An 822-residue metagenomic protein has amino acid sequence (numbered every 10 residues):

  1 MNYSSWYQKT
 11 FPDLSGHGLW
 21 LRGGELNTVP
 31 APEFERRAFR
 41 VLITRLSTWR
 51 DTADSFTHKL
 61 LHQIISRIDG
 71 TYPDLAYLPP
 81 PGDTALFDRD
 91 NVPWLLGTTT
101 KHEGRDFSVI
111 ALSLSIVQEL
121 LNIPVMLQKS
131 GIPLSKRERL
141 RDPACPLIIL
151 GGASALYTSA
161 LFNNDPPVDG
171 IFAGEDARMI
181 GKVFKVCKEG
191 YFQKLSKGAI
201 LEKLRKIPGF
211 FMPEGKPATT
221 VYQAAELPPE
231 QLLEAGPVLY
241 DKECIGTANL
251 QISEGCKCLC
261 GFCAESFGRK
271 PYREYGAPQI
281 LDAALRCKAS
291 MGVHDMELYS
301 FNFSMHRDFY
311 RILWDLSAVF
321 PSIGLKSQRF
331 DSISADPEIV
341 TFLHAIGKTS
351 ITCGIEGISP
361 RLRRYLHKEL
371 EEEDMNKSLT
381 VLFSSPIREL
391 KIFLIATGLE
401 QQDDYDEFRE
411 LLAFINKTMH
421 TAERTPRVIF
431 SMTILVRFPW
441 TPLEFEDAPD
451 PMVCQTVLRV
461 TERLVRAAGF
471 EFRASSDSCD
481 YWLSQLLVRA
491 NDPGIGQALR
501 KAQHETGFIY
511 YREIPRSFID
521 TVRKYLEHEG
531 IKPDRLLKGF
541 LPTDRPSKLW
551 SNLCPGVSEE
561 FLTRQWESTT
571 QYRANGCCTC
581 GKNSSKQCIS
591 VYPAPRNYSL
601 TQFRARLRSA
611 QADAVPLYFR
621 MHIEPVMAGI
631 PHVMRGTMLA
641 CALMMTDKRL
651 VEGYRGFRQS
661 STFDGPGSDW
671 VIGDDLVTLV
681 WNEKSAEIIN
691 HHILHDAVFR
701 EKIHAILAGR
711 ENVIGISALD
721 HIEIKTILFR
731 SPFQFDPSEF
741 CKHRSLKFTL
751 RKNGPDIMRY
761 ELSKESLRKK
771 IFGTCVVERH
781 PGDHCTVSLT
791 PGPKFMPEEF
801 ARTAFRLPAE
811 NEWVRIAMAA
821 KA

Functional and structural regions predicted by a protein language model:
M1-D165, T662-P666, N682, R730 (+1 more regions): Acidic, glycine-rich segments characteristic of secretory precursors and extracytoplasmic regions
M1-R37, I43, A467-A822: Radical SAM enzyme core and accessory elements
R36-R50, H62-I65, G236-A264, T349: N-terminal pre-triad scaffold of radical SAM enzymes
V41-R50, V109, Q118, L281-R437: Conserved SAM/AdoMet-binding glycine-rich loop
S55, D241-P278, K582-A594: Canonical Radical SAM [4Fe-4S] cluster-binding loop centered on the CxxxCxxC motif and its immediate flanking residues
H58, D90, L127, N164-V168 (+8 more regions): Short secondary-structure boundary/capping segments
P80, N91-A218, P442-A490, A498-E513 (+3 more regions): Glycine-rich beta-alpha loop elements in corrinoid/cobalamin-binding modules across cobalamin-dependent enzymes
G82, A160, C258, R307 (+5 more regions): Flexible glycine/acidic-rich beta-alpha junction loops that bind and position SAM and/or redox cofactors in anaerobic
